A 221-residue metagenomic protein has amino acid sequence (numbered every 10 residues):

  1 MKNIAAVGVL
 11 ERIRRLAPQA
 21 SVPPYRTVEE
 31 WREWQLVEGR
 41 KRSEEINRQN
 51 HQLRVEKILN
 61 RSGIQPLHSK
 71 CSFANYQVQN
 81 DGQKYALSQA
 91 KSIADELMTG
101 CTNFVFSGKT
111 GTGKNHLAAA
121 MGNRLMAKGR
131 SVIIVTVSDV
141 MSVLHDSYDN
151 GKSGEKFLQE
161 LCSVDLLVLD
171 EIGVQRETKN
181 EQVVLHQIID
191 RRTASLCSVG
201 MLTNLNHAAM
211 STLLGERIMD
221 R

Functional and structural regions predicted by a protein language model:
M1-Q79, Q83-K84: A short, basic N-terminal segment
Y76, A118, T136, D170 (+2 more regions): Conserved RecA-like P-loop NTPase ATPase core
D81-S88, M126-S163, R176-E177, Q182: Short glycine-rich substrate-engagement loop in P-loop NTPases that contacts/grips substrate
I93-C101: Phosphate-binding P-loop
G100-A119: Walker A/P-loop nucleotide-binding motif
T102, R130-S131, S163-L167, S195-M201: Loop/turn-to-beta-strand initiation segments
H116-G129: P-loop NTPase Walker A phosphate-binding motif
V140-S147, C162, I172-R221: Replace "adjacent to P-loop NTPase cores in ATP/GTP-dependent enzymes" with "adjacent to NTP-binding cores
